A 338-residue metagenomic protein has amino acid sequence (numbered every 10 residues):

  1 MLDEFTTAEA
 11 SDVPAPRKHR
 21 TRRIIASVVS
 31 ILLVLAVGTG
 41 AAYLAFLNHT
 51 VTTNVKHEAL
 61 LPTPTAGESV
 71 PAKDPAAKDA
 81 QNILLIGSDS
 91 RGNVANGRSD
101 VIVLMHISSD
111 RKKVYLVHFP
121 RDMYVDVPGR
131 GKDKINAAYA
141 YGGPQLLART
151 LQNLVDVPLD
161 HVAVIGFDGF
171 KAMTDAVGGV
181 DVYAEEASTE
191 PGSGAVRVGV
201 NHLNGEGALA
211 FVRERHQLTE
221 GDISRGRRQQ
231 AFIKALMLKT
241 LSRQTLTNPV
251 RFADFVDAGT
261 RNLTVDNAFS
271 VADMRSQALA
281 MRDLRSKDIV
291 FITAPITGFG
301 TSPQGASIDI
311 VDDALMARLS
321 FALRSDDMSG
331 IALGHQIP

Functional and structural regions predicted by a protein language model:
L2-E4, A8-R111: Entry/capping segment at the start of metal-dependent catalytic domains with acidic active-site entry clusters
K78-Q81, N96-I102, R111-F119, R130-K132 (+7 more regions): Extracytoplasmic
D79, M123, G131, L203 (+1 more regions): C-terminal solvent-exposed extensions
D89-V94, D133-Y141, D156-H161, H216-I223 (+3 more regions): Second-shell loop/turn segments in exported
S99-V101, K132, N136, P144-Q152 (+10 more regions): Extracytoplasmic/secreted envelope proteins and their assembly/folding machinery, especially bacterial periplasmic
S109, Y124, A140, Q152-D156 (+6 more regions): Sec-exported extracytoplasmic/periplasmic mature domains
N136-A195: Amphipathic, coiled-coil-like alpha-helical scaffolding segments used for oligomerization/assembly
M173-V250, V256, L263: Flexible, polar/acidic helix-loop-strand segments at domain edges
